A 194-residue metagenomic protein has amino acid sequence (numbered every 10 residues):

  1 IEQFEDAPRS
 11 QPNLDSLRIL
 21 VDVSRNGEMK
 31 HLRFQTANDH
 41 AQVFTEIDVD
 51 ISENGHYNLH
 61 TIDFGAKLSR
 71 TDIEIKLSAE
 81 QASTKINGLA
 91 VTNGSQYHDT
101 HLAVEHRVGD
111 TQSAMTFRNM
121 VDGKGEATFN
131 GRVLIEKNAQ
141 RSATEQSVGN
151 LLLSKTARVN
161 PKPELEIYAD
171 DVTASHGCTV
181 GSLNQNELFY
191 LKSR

Functional and structural regions predicted by a protein language model:
I1-F189, S193-R194: Conserved beta-strand/loop scaffold segments within soluble protein domains that form the structured core and edges
